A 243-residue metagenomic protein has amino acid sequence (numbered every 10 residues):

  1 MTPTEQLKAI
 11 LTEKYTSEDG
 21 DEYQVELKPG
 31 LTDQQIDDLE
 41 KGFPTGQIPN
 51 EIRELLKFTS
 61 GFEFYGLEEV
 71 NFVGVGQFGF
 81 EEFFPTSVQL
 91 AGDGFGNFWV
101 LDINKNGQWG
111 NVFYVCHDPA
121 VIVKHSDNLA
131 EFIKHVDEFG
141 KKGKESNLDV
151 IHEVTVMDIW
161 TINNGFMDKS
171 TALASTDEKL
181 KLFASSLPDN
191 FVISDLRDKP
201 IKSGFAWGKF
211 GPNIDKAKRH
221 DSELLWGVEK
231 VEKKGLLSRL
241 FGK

Functional and structural regions predicted by a protein language model:
M1-Q108, L148, W160-K243: A surface-exposed partner-binding patch
G110-N147: Compact, glycine/acidic-enriched structural inserts
H125-E131, D158-G165: Alpha-helix N-cap recognition
H152-T155: Short aromatic loop motif centered on NTY/YTY
